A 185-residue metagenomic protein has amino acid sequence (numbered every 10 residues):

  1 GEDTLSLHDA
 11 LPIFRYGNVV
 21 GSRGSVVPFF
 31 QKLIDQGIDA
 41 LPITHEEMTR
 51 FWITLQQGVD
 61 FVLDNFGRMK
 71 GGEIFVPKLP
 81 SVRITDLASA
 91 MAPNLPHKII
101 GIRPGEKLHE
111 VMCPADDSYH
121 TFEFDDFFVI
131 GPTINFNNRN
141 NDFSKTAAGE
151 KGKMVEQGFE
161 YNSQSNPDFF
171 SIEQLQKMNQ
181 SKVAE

Functional and structural regions predicted by a protein language model:
G1-D9: Single conserved hydrophobic/aromatic residue that forms the stacking wall/gate of nucleotide- or nucleobase-binding
A10-I13, V155: Gly-rich Lys/Arg/Thr-decorated short loops/hinges at beta-loop-alpha junctions or inter-strand turns that position
I13-N18, F29-I53, Q57, F61-P80 (+1 more regions): A conserved pocket-lining segment of Rossmann-fold NAD(P)-dependent short-chain dehydrogenase/reductase
N65-F136, E173-E185: Mid/C-terminal beta-alpha module of Rossmann-like enzyme folds, strongest in SDR-family dehydrogenases/epimerases
F124-E156: C-terminal, low-complexity/hydrophilic appendages and adjacent surface loops of extracellular/periplasmic anionic
G152-E185: Generic C-terminus detector
